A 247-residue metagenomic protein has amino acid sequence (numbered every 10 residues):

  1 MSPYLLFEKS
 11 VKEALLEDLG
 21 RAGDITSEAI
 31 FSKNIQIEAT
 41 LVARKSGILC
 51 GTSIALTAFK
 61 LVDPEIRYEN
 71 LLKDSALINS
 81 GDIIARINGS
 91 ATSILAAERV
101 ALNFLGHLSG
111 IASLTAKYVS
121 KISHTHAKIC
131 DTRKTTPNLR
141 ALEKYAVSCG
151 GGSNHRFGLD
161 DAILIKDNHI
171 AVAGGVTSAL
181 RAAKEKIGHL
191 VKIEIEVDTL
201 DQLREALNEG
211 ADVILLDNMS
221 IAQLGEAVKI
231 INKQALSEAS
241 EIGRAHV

Functional and structural regions predicted by a protein language model:
S2-E209, V213, G225-I230, Q234-S240: Acidic/glycine-rich phosphate/pyrophosphate-binding loops and surrounding catalytic core that coordinate Mg2+
S220: Catalytic-pocket segment enriched in acidic/His residues
A245-V247: Conserved small/polar residues in nucleotide/adenosyl-binding loops
